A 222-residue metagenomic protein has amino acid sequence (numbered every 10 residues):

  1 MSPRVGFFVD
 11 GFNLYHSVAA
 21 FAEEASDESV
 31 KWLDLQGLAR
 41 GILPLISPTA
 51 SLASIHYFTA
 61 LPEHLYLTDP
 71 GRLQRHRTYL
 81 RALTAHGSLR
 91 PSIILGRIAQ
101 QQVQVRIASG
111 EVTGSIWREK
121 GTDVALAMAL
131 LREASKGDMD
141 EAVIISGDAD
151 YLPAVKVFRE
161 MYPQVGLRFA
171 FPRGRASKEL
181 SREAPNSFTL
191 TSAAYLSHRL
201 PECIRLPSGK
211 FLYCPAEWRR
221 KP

Functional and structural regions predicted by a protein language model:
M1-S115, G166: Domain-level signal for Mg2+-assisted phosphodiester chemistry and nucleotide/NA-binding surfaces in nucleic-acid
S92-P222: Nuclease catalytic cores that cleave nucleic-acid phosphodiester bonds, predominantly acidic two-metal-ion
